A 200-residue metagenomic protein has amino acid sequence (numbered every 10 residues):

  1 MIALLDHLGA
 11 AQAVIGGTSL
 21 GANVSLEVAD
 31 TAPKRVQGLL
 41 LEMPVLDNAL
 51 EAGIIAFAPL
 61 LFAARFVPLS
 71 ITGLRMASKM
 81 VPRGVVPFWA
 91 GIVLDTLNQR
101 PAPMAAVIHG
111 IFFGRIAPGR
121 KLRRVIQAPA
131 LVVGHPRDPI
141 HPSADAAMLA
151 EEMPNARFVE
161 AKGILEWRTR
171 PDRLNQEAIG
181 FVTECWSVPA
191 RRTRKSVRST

Functional and structural regions predicted by a protein language model:
M1-A13: Conserved acidic catalytic loop of the alpha/beta-hydrolase fold
I15-G17, E42: Short beta-strand immediately N-terminal to the catalytic nucleophile in serine-hydrolase-like folds
G17, G21, S25: Gly/Ala-rich beta-loop-alpha elbow adjacent to hydrolase catalytic centers
L26, D30-T31, Q37-F66: Flexible "cap/lid" loop of the alpha/beta hydrolase fold
L50-A52, L69-R124: Conserved alpha/beta-hydrolase catalytic His-Asp/Glu region
V125-I126, V132-G134: Short beta-strand/loop motif that positions the catalytic acidic residue of the alpha/beta-hydrolase fold
P139-D145: Conserved alpha/beta-hydrolase "acid-adjacent" motif
A156-T200: Catalytic active-site module of serine/aspartate enzymes centered on a nucleophile-bearing elbow/loop
